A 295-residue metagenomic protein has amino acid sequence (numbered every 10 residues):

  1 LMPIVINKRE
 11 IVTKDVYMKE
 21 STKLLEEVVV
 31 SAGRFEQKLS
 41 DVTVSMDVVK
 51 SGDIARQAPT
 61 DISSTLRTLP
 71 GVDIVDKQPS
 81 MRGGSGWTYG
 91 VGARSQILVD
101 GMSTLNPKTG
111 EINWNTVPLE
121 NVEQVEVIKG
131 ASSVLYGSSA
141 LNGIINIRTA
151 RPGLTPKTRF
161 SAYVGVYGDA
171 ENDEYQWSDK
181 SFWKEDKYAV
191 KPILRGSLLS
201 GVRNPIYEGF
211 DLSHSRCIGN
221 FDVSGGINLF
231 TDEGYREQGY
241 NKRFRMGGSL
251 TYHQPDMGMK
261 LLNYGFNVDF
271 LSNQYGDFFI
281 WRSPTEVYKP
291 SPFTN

Functional and structural regions predicted by a protein language model:
N7-A55: Short, acidic, small-residue-rich periplasmic hinge/interaction motif at the N-terminus of Gram-negative outer-membrane
M46, S63-M102, N106, E123: Extracytoplasmic beta-strand/coil segments of soluble accessory domains associated with Gram-negative outer-membrane
A93-S95, L154-F160, E208-F210, G219-V223 (+1 more regions): Outer-envelope beta-barrel architecture signal
M102-K129, R148-A150, Q176-S181: Short acidic/polar hinge/loop motifs at secondary-structure boundaries that mediate gating or recognition
P152-H214, G234-R236: Short strand-turn segments of transmembrane beta-barrel domains in outer membranes, especially the first one or two
F160-V166, G225-L229, F266-S272: Transmembrane beta-barrel strands of outer-membrane/channel proteins
F210-R216, G248-Y252: Residues on the lipid-exposed face of transmembrane beta-strands in outer-membrane beta-barrel proteins
D232-G247, T251-N295: Flexible loop and strand-edge segments within Gram-negative outer membrane beta-barrel domains
